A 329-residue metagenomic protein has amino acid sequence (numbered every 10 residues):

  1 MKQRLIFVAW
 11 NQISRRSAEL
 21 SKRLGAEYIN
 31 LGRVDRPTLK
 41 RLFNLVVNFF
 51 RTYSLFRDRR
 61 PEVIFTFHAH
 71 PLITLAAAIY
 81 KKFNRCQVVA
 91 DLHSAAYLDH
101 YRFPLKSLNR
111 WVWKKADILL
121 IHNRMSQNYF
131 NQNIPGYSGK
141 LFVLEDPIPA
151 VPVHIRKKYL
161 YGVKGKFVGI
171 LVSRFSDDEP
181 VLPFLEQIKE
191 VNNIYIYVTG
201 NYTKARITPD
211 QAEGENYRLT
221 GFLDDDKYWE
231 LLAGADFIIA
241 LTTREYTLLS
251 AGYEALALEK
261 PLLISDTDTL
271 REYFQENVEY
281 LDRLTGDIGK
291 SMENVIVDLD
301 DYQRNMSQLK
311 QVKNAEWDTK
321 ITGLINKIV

Functional and structural regions predicted by a protein language model:
R36-P37, C86-F103, D117-I118, V151: A short, histidine- and acid-enriched strand-loop-helix "catalytic/donor-clamping" loop that lines the nucleotide-sugar
Y53, I79-F83, R102-I121: Membrane-proximal helix-turn-helix segments that form the acceptor-binding/catalytic region of lipid-linked
K114-L141, I148-A150, I207: A short, active-site helix/loop in glycosyltransferases that binds the activated sugar's phosphate group
L160-E179, Y197: Conserved donor-binding/catalytic core segment of Leloir-type glycosyltransferases
R206-D226: Nucleotide-activated donor-binding/catalytic signature segment of Leloir-type glycosyltransferases, i.e., the conserved
A233-T247: Acidic donor-binding loop of glycosyltransferase active sites
F237, P261-I264: Short hydrophobic beta-strand element within catalytic cores of glycosyltransferases and related nucleotide-activated
V297-I328: A charged, aromatic-enriched C-terminal amphipathic alpha-helix characteristic of glycosyltransferases across folds
